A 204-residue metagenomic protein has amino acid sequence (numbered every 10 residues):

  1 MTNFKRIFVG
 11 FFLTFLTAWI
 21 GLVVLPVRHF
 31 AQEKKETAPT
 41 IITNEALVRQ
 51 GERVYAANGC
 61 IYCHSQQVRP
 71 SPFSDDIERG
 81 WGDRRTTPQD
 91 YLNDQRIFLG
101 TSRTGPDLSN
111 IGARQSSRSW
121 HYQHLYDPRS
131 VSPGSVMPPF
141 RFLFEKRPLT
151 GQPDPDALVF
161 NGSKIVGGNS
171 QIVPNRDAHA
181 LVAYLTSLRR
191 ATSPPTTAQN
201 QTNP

Functional and structural regions predicted by a protein language model:
M1-N44, D90, V182-P204: Post-cleavage N-terminal segment of exported redox proteins
F8-W19, D76-A178, L188: Electron-transfer interface patches adjacent to heme c in soluble/periplasmic c-type cytochromes and di-/multiheme
L22-P26, S65-Q67, P72-D76, V136-M137 (+1 more regions): Short, solvent-exposed loop/turn and secondary-structure capping segments
A31-A56, Q67-D75, W81, T104-P106 (+2 more regions): Electrostatic cytochrome c docking/interface patches
V48-I61, I165-R176, T192-N200: Sequence context surrounding c-type heme c attachment/ligation sites in exported
G51, A57-Q66, H121, L181-L185: The canonical Cys-X-X-Cys-His
Y62, P70, N110: Active-site micro-motifs of SAM-dependent methyltransferase domains
